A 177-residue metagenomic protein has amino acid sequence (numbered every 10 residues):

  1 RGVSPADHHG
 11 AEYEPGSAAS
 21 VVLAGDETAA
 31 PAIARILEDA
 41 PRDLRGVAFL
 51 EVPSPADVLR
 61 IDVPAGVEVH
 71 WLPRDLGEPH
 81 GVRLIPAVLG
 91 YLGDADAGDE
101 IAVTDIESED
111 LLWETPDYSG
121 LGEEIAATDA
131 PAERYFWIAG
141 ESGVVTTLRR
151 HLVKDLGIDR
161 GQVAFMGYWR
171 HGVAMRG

Functional and structural regions predicted by a protein language model:
R1-G177: Extended, composition-driven regions rather than compact fold-specific motifs
